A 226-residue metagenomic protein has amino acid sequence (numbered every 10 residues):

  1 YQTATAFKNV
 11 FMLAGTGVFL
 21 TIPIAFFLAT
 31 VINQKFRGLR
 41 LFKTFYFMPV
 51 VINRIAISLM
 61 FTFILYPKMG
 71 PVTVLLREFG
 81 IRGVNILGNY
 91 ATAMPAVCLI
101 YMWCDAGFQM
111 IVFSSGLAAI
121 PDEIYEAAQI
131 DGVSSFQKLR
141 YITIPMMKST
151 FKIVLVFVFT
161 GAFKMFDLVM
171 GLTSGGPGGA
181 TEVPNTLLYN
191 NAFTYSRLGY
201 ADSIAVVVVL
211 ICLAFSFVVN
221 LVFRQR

Functional and structural regions predicted by a protein language model:
Y1-R226: A structural signal for multi-pass alpha-helical bundles of membrane permease subunits that mediate small-molecule
